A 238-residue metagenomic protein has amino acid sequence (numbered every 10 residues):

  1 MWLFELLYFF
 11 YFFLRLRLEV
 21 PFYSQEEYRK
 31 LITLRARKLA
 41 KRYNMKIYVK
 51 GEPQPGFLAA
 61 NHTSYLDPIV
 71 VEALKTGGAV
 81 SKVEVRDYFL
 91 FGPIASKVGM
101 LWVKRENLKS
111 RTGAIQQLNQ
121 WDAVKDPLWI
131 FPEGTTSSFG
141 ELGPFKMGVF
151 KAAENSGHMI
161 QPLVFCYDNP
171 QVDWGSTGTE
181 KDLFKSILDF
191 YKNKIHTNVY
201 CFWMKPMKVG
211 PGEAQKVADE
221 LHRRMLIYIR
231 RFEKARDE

Functional and structural regions predicted by a protein language model:
M1-H62, V70: Membrane-anchoring hydrophobic helices of lipid-metabolizing enzymes
F12-F22, P53-L108: Catalytic core of membrane glycerolipid acyltransferases/transacylases, capturing the structured, soluble-facing
S96, L118-Q120, G175-T179: Short low-complexity, flexible loop/linker segments enriched in glycine and/or proline with clustered acidic
L101-D122: A membrane-cytosol interface segment of integral membrane proteins
W121-F150: Catalytic-site beta-strand/loop segments enriched in glycine and acidic/polar residues
G140-E213: A cross-family acyltransferase "interaction/gating" segment
H196, Y200-E238: Long, non-transmembrane cytosolic or organellar matrix-exposed soluble domains/tails of integral membrane proteins
